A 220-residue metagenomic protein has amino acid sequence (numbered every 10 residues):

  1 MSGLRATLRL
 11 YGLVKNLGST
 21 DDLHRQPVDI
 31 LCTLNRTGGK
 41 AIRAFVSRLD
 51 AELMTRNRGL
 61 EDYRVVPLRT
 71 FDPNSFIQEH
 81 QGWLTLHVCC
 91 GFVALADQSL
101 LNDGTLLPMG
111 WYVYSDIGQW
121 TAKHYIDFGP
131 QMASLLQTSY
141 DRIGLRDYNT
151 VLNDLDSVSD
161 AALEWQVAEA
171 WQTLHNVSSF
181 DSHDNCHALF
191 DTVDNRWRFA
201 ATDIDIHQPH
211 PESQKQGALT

Functional and structural regions predicted by a protein language model:
M1-I42, R48-T220: Conserved NAD+-utilizing ADP-ribose enzyme module
